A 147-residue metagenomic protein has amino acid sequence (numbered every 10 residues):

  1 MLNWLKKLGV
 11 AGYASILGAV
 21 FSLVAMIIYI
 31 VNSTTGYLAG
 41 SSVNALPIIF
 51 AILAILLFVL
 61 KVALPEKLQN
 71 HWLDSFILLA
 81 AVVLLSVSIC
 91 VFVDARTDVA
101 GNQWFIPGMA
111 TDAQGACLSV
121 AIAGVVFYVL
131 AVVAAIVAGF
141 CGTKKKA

Functional and structural regions predicted by a protein language model:
M1-F21, V137-A147: Cytosolic juxtamembrane helix and N-cap/initiation of the first transmembrane helix
L8-Y13, Y29-L56, D74, A121-I122: Transmembrane alpha-helix entry/boundary detector in multi-pass membrane proteins
V20-V31: Alpha-helical transmembrane segments of multi-pass membrane proteins
S33-A45, S88-A123: Interfacial non-cytosolic loop connecting adjacent transmembrane helices
F50-F58, S119-A138: Hydrophobic cores of alpha-helical transmembrane segments in multi-pass inner/ER membrane proteins, independent
K61-A95: Loop-to-transmembrane helix junctions at the membrane interface
Q69, T97-V99, L130, A134-A147: Cytosolic juxtamembrane helix at the C-terminal end of the final transmembrane segment
